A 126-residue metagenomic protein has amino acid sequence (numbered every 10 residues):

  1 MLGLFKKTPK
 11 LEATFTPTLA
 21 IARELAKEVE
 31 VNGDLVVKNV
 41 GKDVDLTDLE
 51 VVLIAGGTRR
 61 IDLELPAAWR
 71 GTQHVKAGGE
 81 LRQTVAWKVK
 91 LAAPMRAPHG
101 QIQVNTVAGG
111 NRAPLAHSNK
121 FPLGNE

Functional and structural regions predicted by a protein language model:
L2-A26: Low-complexity, acidic Ser/Thr/Pro/Gly-rich terminal tails and inter-domain linkers that flank the onset of structured
E12-T14, T58-T72, P114-L115: Short beta-strand and strand-turn-strand segments in soluble, beta-rich domains
L25, K38-D48: A short beta-turn/strand-edge loop motif at beta-sheet boundaries
K27-D34, G100: Short, solvent-exposed loop/turn segments enriched in Ser/Thr/Gly
L63-A93: A beta-strand/beta-hairpin structural motif
L91-Q103: Short glycine/proline/serine/threonine-rich loop/turn segments at secondary-structure transition edges
V104-R112: Enriched for extracellular/lumenal, surface-exposed ectodomains of secreted and cell-surface proteins
R112-E126: Short beta-strand elements
